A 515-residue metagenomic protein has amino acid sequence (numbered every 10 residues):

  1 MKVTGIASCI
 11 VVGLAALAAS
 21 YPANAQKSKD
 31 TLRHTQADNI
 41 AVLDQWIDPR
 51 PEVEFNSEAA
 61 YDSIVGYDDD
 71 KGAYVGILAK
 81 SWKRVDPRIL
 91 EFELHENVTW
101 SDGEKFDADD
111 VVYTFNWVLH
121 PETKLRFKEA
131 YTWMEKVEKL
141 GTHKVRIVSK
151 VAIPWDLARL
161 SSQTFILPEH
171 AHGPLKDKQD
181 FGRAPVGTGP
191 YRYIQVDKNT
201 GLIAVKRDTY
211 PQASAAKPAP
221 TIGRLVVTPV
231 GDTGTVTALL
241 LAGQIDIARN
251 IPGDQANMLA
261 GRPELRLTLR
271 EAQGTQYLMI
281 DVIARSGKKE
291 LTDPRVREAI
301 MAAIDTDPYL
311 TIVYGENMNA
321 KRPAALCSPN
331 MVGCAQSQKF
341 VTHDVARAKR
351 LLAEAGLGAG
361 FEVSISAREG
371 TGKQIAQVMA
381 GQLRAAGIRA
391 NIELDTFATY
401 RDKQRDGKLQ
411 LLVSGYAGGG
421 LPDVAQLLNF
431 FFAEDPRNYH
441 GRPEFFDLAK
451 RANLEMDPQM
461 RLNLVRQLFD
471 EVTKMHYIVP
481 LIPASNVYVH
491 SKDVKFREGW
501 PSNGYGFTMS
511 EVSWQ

Functional and structural regions predicted by a protein language model:
Y21, Q26-K27, K83, K128-A171 (+1 more regions): Surface-exposed binding/hinge segments that line and control ligand-binding clefts or catalytic entry sites
R33, D107-T114, T142-V148, G189-P190 (+6 more regions): Alpha-helical secondary-structure segments
T35-D86, N116, V186: N-terminal lobe/hinge region of extracytoplasmic solute-binding protein
D48, L278-M279, A324, T399-L454 (+1 more regions): Acidic-aromatic pocket-rim loops
D68-A73, S161-P220, R224-V226, G234 (+3 more regions): Gly/Pro-rich hinge or "lid" segments in bacterial periplasmic/extracellular proteins
Y191-R192, G287, A320-E354, G372-Q374: Structural transition elements
R389-Y400, Q426-K492, Q515: Extracytoplasmic/peripheral linker and loop segments enriched in polar/acidic and small residues with frequent Thr/Pro
Y488-Q515: Long beta-strand-rich cores associated with HINT superfamily self-processing modules
